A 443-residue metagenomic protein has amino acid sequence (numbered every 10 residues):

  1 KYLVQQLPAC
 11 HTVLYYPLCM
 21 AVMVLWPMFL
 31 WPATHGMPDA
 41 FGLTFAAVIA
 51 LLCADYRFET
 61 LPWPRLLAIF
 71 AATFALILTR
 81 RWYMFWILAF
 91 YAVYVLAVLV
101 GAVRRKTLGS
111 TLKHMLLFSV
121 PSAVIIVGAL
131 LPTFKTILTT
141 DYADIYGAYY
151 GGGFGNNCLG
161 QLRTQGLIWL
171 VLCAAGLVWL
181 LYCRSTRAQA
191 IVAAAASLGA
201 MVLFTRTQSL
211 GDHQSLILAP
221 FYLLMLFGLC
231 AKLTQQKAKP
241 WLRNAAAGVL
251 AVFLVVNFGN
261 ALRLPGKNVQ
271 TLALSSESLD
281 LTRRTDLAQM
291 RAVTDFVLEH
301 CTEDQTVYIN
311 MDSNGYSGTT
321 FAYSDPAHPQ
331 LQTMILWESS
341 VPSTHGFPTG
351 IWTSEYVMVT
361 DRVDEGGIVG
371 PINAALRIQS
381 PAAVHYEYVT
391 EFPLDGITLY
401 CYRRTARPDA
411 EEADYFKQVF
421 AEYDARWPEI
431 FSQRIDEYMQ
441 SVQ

Functional and structural regions predicted by a protein language model:
K1-L25, T44, Q189: Transmembrane-helix signature of polytopic, membrane-embedded enzymes that assemble or transfer cell-envelope glycans
Y2, T44-Y56, I87-L99, L172-L180 (+2 more regions): Transmembrane alpha-helices and membrane-interface helical segments of multi-pass integral membrane enzymes
A9-H11, A47-L66, L76, C183-S185 (+1 more regions): Membrane-interface transmembrane helices that cradle and orient dolichyl/undecaprenyl
C19-A21, R65-R81, Y91-A92, L198-V202: Membrane-interface alpha helices of multi-pass inner-membrane proteins
W26, Y83, A246-A288: Transmembrane alpha-helical segments
M28-F41, G211-D212: Short acidic/glycine- and proline-prone juxtamembrane loop motifs at membrane-interface regions of multi-pass membrane
I87-A97, A102-V103, T111-S185, L198-Q208: Transmembrane-lumen/periplasm boundary regions of multi-pass, lipid-linked membrane glycan transferases
L279-I309, N314, Y323-Q443: C-terminal luminal/periplasmic domains and tails of membrane-associated envelope-modifying transferases
